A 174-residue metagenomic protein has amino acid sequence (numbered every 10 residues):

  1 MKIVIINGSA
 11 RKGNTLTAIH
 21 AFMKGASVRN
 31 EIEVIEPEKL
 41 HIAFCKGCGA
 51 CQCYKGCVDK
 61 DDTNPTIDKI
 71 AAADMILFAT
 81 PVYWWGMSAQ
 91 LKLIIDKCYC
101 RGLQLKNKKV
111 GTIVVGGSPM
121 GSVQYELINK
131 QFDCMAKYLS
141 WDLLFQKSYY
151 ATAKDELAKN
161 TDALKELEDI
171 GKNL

Functional and structural regions predicted by a protein language model:
M1-A79, W85-R101, F145-K147, L157-L174: N-terminal beta1-alpha1-beta2 submodule of the flavodoxin-like/Rossmannoid cofactor-binding fold
T80-P81, K137: Acidic, low-complexity intrinsically disordered regions
V82-W84, G117-S118: Short glycine-rich anion-binding loops that position phosphate/pyrophosphate groups of nucleotides and phosphorylated
L105-Q146: Short, glycine-/small-residue-rich phosphate/pyrophosphate-handling segment
S122-Y125, D155-N160: Short, solvent-exposed loop/turn segments at secondary-structure boundaries
A151: Active-site rim beta-loop-alpha module in soluble metabolic enzymes
